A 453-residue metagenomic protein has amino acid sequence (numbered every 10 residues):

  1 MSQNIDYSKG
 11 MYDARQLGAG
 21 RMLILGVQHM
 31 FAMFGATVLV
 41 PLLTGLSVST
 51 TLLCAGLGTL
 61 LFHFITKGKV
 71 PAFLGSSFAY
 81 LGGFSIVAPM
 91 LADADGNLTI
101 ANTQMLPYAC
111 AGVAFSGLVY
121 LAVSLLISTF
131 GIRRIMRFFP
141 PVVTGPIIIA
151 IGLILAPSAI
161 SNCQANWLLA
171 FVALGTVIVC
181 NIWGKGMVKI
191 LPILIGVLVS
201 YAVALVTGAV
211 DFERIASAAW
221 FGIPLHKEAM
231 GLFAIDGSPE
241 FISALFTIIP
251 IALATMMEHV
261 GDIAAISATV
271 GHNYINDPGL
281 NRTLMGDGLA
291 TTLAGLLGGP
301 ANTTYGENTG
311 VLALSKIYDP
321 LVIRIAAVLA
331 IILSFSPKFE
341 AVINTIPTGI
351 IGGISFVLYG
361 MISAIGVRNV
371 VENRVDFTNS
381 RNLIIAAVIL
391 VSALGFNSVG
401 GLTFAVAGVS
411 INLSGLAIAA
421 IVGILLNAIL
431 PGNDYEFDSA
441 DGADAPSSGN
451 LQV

Functional and structural regions predicted by a protein language model:
M1-I24, F212-L232, A268-I275, T283 (+1 more regions): Intrinsically disordered, low-complexity non-transmembrane regions of multi-pass membrane transporters
M1-L74, F78-T103: N-terminal signal-anchor module of multipass membrane proteins
D6-Y7, F34-T37, A173-C180, L191 (+4 more regions): Juxtamembrane interface elements at the cytosolic ends of transmembrane helices in multi-pass membrane proteins
G10-G20, L42-H63, K67-K69, I249-P320 (+1 more regions): Membrane-embedded helical hairpins/re-entrant loop segments and their flanking transmembrane helices within multi-pass
G20-G35, L169-A173, L191-P192, I223-D262 (+1 more regions): Hydrophobic, membrane-embedded alpha-helices of multi-pass small-molecule transporters
L46-T51, G68-L81, I135-T144, K189-I195 (+3 more regions): Short, non-helical or kinked segments that cap or interrupt transmembrane helices
S85-L91, N181, N308-I323, L329-S334: Interfacial segments of multi-pass membrane proteins
M105-E213, A327-S439: Membrane-embedded alpha-helical modules
